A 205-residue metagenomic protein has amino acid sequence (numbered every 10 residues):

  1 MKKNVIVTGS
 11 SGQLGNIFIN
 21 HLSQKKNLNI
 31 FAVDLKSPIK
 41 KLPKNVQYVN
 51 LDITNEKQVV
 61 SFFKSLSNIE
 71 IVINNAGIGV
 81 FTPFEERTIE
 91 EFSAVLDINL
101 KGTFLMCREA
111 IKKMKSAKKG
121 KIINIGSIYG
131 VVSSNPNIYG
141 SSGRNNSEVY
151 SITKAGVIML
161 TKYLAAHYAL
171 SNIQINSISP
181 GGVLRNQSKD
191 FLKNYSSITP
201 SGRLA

Functional and structural regions predicted by a protein language model:
S11, G15-I19: N-terminal Rossmann NAD(P)H-binding glycine-rich loop of SDR-like oxidoreductase domains
A76-V80: Conserved NAD(P)H cofactor-binding loop of Rossmann-fold oxidoreductase domains
P83-F84, E91-L96, N146, Y195: Substrate-binding pocket helix/loop in short-chain dehydrogenase/reductase
C107, T153-G156, T161: Active-site helix of classical SDR
K112, A166-H167: Alpha-helical segment proximal to the catalytic Tyr-Lys
S127: Residue(s) in the substrate-gating loop at a strand-loop-helix junction that position the organic substrate next
T199-A205: A conserved structural motif in NAD(P)-dependent oxidoreductases
